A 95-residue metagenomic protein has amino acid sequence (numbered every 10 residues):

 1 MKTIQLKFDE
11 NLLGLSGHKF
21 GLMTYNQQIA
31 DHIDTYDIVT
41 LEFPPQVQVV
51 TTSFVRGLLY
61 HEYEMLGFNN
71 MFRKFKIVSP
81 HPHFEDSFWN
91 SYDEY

Functional and structural regions predicted by a protein language model:
M1-F8: Short amphipathic
F8-I29, D34-D37, L41-S91: Amphipathic alpha-helical interaction surfaces in cytosolic regulatory modules
E94-Y95: A polyampholytic, Gly/Pro-enriched intrinsically disordered region
